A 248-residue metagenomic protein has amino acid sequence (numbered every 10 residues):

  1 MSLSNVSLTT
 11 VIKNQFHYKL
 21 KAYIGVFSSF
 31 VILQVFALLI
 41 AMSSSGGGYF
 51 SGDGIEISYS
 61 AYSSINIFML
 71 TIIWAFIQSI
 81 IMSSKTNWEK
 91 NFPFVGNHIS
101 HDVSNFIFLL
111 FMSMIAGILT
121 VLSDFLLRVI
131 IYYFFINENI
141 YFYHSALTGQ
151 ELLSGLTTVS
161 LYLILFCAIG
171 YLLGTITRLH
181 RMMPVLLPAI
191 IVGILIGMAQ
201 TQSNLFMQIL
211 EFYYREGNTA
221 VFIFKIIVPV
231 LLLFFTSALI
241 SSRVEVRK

Functional and structural regions predicted by a protein language model:
M1-A61, M198-K248: Hydrophobic alpha-helical transmembrane segments
F27-F30, N66-L70, S154-L163, L195 (+1 more regions): Alpha-helical transmembrane segments of polytopic membrane proteins
L38-T71, I107-H180: Secretory targeting signals
S64-K90: Hydrophobic alpha-helical transmembrane segments of multi-pass membrane transport proteins
I72-I80, L163-A168, K225-A238: Hydrophobic cores of alpha-helical transmembrane segments in multi-pass inner/ER membrane proteins, independent
S84-F111: Helix-loop-helix units of permease transmembrane domains in multi-pass membrane transporters, especially ABC
G96-S100, L172-M183, R247: Membrane-interface helix-boundary motifs at transmembrane edges
R181-L195: Central hydrophobic cores of alpha-helical transmembrane segments in multi-pass integral membrane proteins
